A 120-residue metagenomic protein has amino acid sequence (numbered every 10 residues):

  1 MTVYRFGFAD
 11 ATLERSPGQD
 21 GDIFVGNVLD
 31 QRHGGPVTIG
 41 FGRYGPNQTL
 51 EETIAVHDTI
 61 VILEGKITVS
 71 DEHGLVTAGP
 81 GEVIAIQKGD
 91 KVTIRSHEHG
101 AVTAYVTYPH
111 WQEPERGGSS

Functional and structural regions predicted by a protein language model:
M1-G40, S120: A short, N-terminal "cap"/entry segment at the start of jelly-roll beta-barrel domains of the cupin/DSBH fold
H33-P36, Y44-T49, K66, W111-Q112: Short, charged/polar surface micro-motifs in flexible loops or helix N-caps
P36-I39, H57, A101-T103: Structural motif
T38-I54, Q87-K88: Conserved short histidine dyad/triad with adjacent acidic residue
Y44, T53-V69: Short, conserved beta-strand element in jelly-roll/cupin
I67, G74-L75, D90, G100: Short acidic/polar mixed-charge low-complexity motifs
E72-G89: Short acidic-glycine-tyrosine-enriched beta hairpin
K88-P114: Ligand-binding loop in jelly-roll beta-barrel domains
